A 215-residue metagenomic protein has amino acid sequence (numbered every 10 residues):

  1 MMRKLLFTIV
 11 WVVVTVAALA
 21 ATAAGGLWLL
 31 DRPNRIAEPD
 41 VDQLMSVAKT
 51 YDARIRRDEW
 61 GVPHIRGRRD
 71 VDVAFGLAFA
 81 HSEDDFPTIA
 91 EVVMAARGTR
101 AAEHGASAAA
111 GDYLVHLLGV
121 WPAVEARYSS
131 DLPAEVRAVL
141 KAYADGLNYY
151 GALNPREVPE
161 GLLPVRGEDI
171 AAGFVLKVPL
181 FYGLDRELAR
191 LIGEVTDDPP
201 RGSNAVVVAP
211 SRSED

Functional and structural regions predicted by a protein language model:
M1-L19: N-terminal Sec-pathway targeting helices
A21-D215: Substrate-recognition/specificity elements adjacent to catalytic centers across diverse enzyme folds
